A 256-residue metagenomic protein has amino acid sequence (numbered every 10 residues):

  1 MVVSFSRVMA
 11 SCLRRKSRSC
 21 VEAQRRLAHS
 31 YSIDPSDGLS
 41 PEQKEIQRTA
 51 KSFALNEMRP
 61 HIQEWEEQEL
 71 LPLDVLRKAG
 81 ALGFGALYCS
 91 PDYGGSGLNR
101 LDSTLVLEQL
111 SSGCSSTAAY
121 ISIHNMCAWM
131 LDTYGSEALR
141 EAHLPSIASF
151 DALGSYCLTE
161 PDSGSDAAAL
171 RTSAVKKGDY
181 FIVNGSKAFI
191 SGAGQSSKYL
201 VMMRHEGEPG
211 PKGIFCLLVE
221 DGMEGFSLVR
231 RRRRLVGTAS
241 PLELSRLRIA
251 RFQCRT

Functional and structural regions predicted by a protein language model:
M1-I33: N-terminal mitochondrial targeting presequence
V21-E67: N-terminal organelle-targeting presequences
A81-L153, G192-K198, G210: Internal helix-loop-helix
G97-V106, D166-L170, R251-F252: Structural signature of FAD isoalloxazine-binding scaffolds in flavoprotein oxidoreductases
S163-D166, F181: Hydrophobic, small-residue-rich alpha-helical packing segments that form membrane-like cores
T172-V175: A structural signal for short hydrophobic beta-strand segments in well-ordered beta-sheet cores
N184-L228: A short core secondary-structure module
E224-C254: Flexible, small-/acidic-enriched active-site or ligand-binding loops
